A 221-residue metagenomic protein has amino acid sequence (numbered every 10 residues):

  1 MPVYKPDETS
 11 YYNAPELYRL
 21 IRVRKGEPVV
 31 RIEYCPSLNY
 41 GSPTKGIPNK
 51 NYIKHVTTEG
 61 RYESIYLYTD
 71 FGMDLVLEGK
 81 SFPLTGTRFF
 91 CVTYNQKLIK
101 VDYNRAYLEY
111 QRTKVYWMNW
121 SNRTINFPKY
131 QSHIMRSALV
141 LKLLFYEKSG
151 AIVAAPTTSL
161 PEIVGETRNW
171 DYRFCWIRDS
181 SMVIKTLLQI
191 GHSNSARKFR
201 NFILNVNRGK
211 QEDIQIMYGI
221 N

Functional and structural regions predicted by a protein language model:
M1-N221: Acidic, mature catalytic/reactive cores of soluble proteins
